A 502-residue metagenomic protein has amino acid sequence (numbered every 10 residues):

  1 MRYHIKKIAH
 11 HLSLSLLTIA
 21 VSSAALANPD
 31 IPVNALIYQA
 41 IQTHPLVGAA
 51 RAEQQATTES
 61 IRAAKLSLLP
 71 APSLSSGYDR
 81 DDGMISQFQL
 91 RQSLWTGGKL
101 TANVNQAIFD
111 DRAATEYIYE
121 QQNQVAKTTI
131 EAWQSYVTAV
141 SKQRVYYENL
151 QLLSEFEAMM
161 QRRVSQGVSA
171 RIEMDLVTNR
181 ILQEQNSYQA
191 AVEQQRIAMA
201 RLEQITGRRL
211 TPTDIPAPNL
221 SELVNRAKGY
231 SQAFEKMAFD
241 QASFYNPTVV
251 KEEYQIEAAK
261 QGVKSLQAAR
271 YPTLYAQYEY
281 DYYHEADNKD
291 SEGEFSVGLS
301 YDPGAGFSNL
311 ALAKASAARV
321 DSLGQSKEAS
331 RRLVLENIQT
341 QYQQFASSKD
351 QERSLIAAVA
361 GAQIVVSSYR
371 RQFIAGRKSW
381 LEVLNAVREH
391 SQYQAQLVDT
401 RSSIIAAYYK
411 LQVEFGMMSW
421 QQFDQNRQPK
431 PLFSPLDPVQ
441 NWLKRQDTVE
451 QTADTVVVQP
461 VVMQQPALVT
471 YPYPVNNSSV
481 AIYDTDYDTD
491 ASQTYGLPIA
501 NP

Functional and structural regions predicted by a protein language model:
M1-L26: Gram-negative bacterial Sec-dependent N-terminal signal peptides
R2-K7, Q124-Y245, Q255, Q341-S348 (+3 more regions): Periplasmic alpha-helical coiled-coil/stalk elements that build and connect Gram-negative outer-membrane
L26, L210, V398-P502: Acidic, low-complexity, intrinsically disordered peripheral segments
N28-I37: Regulatory alphaC helix of protein kinase catalytic domains
A40-L46, R208, F244-T248: Short loop-to-helix capping motifs
A49-A64, Q121, V125-E148, E155-R162 (+5 more regions): Amphipathic alpha-helical coiled-coil segments
A71-Q121, V250-K264, A269-S330, G496: Small/polar-residue-enriched beta-strand and adjacent coil segments characteristic of outer-membrane beta-barrel
